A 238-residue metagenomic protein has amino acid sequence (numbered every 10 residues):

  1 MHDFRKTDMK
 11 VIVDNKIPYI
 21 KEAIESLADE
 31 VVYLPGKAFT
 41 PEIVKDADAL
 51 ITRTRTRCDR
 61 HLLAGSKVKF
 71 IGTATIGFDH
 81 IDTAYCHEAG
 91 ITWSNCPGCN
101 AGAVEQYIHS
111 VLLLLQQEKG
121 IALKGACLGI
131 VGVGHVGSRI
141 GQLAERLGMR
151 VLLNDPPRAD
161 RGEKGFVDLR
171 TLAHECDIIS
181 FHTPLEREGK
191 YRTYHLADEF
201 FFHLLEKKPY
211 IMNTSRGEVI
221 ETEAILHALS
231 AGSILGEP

Functional and structural regions predicted by a protein language model:
M1-A47, R150-L152: N-terminal glycine-/charge-rich "phosphate-binding" loop or analogous flexible N-terminal tail
D8, K124-C127, K208: Phosphate-coordination loops involved in phosphoryl transfer and adenosine-cofactor binding
S26-Y33, D48-A49, V68-F70, G90-I91 (+1 more regions): Active-site regions of enzymes building and remodeling cell-envelope glycoconjugates
A28, D46-D48, V68, G148 (+2 more regions): Short, well-ordered alpha-helix to beta-strand connector turns
D48-I121, I211: Phosphate/diphosphate ligand-binding glycine-rich loop within oxidoreductases
C58-L62, R158-P238: Rossmann-like adenosine-cofactor binding region
V111-G148, L169: Glycine-rich NAD(P)-binding loop of Rossmann-like domains
R146-E163: NAD(P)-binding Rossmann-fold cofactor-contacting core
